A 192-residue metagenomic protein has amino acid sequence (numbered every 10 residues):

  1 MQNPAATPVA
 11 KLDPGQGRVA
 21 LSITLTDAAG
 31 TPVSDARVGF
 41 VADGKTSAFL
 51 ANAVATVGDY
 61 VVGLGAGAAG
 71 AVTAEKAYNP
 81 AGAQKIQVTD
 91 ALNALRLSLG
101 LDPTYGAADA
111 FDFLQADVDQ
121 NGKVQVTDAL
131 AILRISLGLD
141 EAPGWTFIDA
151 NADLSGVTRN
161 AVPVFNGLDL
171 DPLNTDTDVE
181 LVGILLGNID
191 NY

Functional and structural regions predicted by a protein language model:
Q2-Y192: Cellulosome-associated attachment modules in secreted, modular CAZymes
